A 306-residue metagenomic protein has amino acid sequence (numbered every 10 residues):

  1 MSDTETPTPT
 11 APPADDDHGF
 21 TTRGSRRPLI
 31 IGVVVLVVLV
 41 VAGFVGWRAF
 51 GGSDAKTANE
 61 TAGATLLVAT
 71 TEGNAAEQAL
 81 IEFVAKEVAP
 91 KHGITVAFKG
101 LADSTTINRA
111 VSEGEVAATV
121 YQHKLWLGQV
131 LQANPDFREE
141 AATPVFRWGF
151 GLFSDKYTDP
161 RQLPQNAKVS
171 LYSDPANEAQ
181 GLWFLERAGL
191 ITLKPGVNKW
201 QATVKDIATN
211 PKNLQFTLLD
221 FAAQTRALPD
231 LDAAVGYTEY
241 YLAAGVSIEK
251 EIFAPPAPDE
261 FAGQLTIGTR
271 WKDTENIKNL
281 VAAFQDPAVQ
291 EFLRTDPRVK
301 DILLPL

Functional and structural regions predicted by a protein language model:
M1-P28, D54, N59-G63: Terminal targeting segments of Actinobacterial cell-envelope proteins
G24, A49-V68, A89-P90, P160-N166: Immediate post-signal peptide segment of exported/extracytoplasmic ligand-binding proteins
F44-V45, A176-G189, P195-Q201, F284-L306: Ligand-binding clefts/hinges and TM-proximal coupling segments of bilobed small-molecule sensing domains
E60, L66-T95: Short, polar/charged alpha-helical segment
E82-F83, E87, T105-T119, W183-F184 (+2 more regions): Short helices/loops that flank or line small-molecule/ion binding pockets
Q129-A142, Y157, D230, V235 (+1 more regions): Ligand-binding "clamshell"
A142-I191, Q290: A conserved helix-loop-strand patch within extracytoplasmic ligand-binding domains of the periplasmic binding
G149-P160, F261-N276: A bilobed periplasmic-binding-protein/Venus flytrap-type ligand-binding module shared by bacterial periplasmic
